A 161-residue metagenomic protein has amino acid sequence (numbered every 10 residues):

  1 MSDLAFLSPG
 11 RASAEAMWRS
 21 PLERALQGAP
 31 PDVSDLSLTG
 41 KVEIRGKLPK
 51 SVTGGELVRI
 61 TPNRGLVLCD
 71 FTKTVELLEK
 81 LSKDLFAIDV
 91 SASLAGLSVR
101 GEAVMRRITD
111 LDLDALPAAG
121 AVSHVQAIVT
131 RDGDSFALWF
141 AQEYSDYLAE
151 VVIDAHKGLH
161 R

Functional and structural regions predicted by a protein language model:
M1-R161: Basic, glycine/lysine-rich polyanion-binding surfaces/domains
